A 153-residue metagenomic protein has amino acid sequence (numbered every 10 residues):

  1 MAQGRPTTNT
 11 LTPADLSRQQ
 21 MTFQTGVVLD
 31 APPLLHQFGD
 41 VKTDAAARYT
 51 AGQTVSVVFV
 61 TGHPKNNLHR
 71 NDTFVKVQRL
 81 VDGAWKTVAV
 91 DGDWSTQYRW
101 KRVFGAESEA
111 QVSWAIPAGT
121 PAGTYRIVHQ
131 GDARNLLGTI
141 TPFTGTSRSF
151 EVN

Functional and structural regions predicted by a protein language model:
A2-P64: Short, compositionally biased P/S/T/A/G/V-rich stretches that sit at domain boundaries
R48-V112, V128-G131: Contiguous segments within soluble domain cores/interaction surfaces
L68-R70, T120-A122, F143: A cross-taxa feature marking solvent-exposed loop/turn segments within ectodomains of secreted and single-pass membrane
V88, V112-W114, R148-V152: Generic detection of short hydrophobic beta-strand segments and adjacent strand-loop junctions
S113-A122, R134: Short, surface-exposed loop/turn segments at beta-strand-coil junctions that are enriched for proline with nearby
G123-I127: Exposed beta-strand face motif in extracellular beta-rich ectodomains
N135-N153: Short beta-strand elements
